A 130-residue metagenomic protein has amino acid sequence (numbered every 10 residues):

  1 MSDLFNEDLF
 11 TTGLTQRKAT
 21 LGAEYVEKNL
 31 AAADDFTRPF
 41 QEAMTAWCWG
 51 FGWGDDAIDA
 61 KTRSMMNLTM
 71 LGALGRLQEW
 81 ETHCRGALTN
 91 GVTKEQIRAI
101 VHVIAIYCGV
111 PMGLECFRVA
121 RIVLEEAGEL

Functional and structural regions predicted by a protein language model:
M1-K61, T89, E115-L130: Acidic, glycine/proline-rich low-complexity segments that act as flexible tails and inter-domain linkers
F40, R76-H83, I104-V119: Short amphipathic alpha-helical segments at helix boundaries and their inter-helical linkers
M44-C48, M65-G72, I100-Y107, C116: Short alpha-helical scaffolding segments that buttress acidic/His motifs in well-ordered protein cores
I58, I97-I100, I104-I106, I122: Weak global preference for isoleucine
A60, S64, V110-P111: Short, conserved micro-motifs enriched in small and acidic residues
M65-L68, G72-R98: Mid-chain, well-packed structural core segment of small domains
